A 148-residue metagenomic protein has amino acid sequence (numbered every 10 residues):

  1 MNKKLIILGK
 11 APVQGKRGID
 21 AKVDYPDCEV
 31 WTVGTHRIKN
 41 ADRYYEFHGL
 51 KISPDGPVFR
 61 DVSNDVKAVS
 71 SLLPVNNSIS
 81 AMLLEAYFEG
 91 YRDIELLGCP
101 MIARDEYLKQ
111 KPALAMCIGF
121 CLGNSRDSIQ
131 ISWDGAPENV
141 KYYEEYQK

Functional and structural regions predicted by a protein language model:
M1-K148: Metal-ion/cofactor- or nucleotide/acyl-coenzyme-handling active-site neighborhoods
